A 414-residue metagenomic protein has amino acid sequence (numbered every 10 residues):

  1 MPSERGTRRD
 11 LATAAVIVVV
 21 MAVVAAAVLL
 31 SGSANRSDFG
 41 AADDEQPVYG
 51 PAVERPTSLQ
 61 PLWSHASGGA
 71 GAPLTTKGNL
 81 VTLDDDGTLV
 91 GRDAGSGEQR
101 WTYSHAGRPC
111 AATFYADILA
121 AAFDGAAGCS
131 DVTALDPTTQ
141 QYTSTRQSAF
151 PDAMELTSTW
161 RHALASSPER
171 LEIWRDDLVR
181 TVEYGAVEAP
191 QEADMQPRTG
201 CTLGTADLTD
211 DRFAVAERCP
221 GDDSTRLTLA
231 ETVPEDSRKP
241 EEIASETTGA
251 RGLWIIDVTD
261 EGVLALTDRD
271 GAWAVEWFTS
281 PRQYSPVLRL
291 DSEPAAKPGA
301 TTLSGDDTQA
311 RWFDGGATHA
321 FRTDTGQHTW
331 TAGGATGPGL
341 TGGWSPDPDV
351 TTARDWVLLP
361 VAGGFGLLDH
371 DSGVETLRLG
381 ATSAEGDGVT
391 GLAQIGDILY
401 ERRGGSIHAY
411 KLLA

Functional and structural regions predicted by a protein language model:
P2-A414: Secretory-pathway ectodomains
